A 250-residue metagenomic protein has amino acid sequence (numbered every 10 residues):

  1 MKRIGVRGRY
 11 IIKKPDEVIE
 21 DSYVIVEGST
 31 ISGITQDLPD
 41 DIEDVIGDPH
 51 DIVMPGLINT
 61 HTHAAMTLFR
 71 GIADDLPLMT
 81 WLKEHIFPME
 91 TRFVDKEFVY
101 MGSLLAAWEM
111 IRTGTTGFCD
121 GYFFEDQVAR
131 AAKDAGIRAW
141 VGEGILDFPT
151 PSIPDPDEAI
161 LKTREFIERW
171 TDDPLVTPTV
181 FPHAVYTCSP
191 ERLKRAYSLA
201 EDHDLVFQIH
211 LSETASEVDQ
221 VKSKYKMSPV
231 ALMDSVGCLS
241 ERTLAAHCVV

Functional and structural regions predicted by a protein language model:
M1-D40, D51-I52: N-terminal metal-binding scaffold of metallo-dependent hydrolase/deaminase domains
K2-V6, P39-W81, L104, W108-R112: Replace "His-x-His-based motif
R3, L57, T116, V206 (+1 more regions): Hydrophobic "anchor" residues on beta-strands that sit immediately upstream of conserved functional sites
R9, V24, S29, H50 (+7 more regions): Divalent metal-coordination and catalytic microenvironments
Q36-E43, R130-D134: Short loop/helix-cap segments at secondary-structure boundaries that form the rim of catalytic
I52, R70-I137, A159-D172: Alpha-helical scaffold segments that flank or form the walls of functional sites
T62-A64, F123, E213, V250: Short, glycine/acidic-enriched loop or turn micro-motifs at the edges of active sites
Q127-V249: Metal-coordinating catalytic core of metallo-dependent amide/deamination hydrolases
